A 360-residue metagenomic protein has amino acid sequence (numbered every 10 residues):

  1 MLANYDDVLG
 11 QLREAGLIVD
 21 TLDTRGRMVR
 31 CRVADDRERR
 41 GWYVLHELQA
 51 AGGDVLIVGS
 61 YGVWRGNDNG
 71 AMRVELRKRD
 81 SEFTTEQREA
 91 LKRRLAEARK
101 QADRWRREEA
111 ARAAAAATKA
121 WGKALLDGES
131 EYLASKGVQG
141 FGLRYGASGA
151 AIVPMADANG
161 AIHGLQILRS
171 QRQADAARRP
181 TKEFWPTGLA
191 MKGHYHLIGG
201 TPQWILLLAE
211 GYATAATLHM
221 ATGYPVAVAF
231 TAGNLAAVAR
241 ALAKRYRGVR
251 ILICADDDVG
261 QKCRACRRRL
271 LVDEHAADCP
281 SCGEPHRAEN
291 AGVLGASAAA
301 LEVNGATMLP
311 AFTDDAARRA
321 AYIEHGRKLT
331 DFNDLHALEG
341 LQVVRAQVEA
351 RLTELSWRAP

Functional and structural regions predicted by a protein language model:
M1-D6, W204, M220-P360: TOPRIM fold recognition
M1-Y132, D258, A265, R269-L271: Non-catalytic accessory segments of DNA primases and related replication-initiation nucleases
E14-L17, V138, G305-A306: Short aromatic/hydrophobic-glycine micro-motifs
N67, G146, D157: Acidic surface patches and DE-rich sequence motifs
K78-S81, R169-R172, D315: A short, sequence-level motif marking secondary-structure junctions
E109-R112, A150-R247: Phosphate-handling DNA/RNA-contact segment within nucleic-acid enzymes
E131-S148: Short, basic/aromatic recognition patches
